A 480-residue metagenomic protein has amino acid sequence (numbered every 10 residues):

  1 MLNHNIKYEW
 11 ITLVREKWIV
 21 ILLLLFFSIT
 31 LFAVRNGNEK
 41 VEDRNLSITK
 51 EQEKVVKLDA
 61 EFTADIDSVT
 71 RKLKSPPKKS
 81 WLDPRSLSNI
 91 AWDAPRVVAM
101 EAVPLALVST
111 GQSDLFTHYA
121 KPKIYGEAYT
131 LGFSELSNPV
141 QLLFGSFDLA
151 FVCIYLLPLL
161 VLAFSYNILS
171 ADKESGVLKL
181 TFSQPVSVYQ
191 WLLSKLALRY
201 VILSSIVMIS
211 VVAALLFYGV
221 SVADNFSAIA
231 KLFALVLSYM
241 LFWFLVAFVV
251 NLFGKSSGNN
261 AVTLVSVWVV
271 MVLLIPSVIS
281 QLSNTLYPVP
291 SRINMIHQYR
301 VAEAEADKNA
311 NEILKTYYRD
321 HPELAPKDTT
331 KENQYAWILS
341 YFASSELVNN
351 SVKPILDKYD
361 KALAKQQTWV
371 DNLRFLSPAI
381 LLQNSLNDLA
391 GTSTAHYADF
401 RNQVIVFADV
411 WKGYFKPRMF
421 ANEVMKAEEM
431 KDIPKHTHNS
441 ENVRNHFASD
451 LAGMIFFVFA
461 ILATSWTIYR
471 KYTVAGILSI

Functional and structural regions predicted by a protein language model:
M1-V140, W268-I480: Transmembrane alpha-helical segments and their membrane-interface loop/helix boundaries that make up the transmembrane
H4-N5, V14, A163-S204, Y472-S479: Helix-loop-helix units of permease transmembrane domains in multi-pass membrane transporters, especially ABC
E16, I21, L237-I275: A structural motif at transmembrane helix-loop-helix junctions in multipass membrane proteins
W18, L157, V188-F217, I455: Selective transmembrane-helix segments that form parts of the transport pathway or gating/packing helices in multipass
I29-V41, K54-A60, F133, P139-D148 (+2 more regions): Secretory targeting signals
G145-A171, S175: Long, hydrophobic alpha-helical segments
L149-L156, S165, F233-S238, A452-F456: Hydrophobic alpha-helical transmembrane segments of multi-pass membrane proteins
V161-S165, V246, T464-I468: Hydrophobic/aromatic residues in alpha-helical transmembrane segments
